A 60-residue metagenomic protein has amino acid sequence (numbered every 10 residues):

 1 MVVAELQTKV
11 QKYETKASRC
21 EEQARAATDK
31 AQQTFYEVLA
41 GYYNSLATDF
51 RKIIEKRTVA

Functional and structural regions predicted by a protein language model:
M1-A26, E55-T58: N-terminal acidic leader/helix
A26, K30-A60: Short, charge-rich amphipathic interface segments used for partner binding and complex assembly
